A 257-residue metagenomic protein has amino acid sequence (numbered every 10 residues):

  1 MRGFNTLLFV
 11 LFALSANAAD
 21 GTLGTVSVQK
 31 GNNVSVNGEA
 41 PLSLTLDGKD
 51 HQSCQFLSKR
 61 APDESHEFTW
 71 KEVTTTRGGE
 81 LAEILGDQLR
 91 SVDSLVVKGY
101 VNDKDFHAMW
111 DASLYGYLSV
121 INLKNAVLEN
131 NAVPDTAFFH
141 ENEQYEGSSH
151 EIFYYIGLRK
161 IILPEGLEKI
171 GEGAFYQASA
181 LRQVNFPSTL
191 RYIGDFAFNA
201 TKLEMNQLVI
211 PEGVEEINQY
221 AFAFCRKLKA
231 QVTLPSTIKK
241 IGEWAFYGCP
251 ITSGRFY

Functional and structural regions predicted by a protein language model:
R2-F9: Sec-dependent signal peptide recognition, specifically the positively charged N-region followed immediately by
T6, A18, N33, D50 (+6 more regions): N-terminal cationic leader/targeting segments used for protein routing and processing
V10-N17: Hydrophobic h-region of N-terminal signal peptides that target proteins for export in Gram-negative bacteria
A18-T76, E80-E83, D103-F106, Y115 (+2 more regions): Residue-level recognition of alpha-helix boundary/capping or hinge positions
H66, Q88-R90: Short, surface-exposed loop/turn motifs at beta-strand boundaries within globular domains
F68-T76, D93-V101, G116-N131, Q144-K169 (+4 more regions): Structural signature of tandem-repeat unit edges
G79-Q88, K104-S113, A132-A137, G173 (+3 more regions): Short, T/G/N/S-enriched strand-turn elements that build extracellular solenoid repeat scaffolds
A137, G171-A174, G194-N199, N218-A221 (+1 more regions): Consensus positions within tandem repeat domains that build extended binding/scaffold surfaces
